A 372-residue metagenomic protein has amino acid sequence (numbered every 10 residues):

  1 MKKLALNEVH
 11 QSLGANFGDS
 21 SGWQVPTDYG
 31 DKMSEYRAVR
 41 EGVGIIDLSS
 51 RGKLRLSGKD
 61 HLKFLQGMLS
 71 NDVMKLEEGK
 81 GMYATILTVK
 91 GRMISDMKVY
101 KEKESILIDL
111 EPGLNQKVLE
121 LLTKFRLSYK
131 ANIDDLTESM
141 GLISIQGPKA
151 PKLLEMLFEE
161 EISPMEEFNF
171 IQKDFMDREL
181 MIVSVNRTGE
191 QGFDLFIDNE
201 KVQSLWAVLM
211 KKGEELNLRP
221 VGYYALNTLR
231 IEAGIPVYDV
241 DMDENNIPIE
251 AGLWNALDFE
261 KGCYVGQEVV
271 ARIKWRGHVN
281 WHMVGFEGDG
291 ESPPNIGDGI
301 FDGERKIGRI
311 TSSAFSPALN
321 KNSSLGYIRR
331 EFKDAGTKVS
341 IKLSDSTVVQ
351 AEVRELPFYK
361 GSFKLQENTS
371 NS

Functional and structural regions predicted by a protein language model:
M1-Y83, L87, G91-I94: Acidic, proline/glycine-enriched N-terminal capping motif
K3-Y29, A131-M283, G361, T369: Glycine-rich, acidic
G58, I108, I145-G147, L195 (+3 more regions): Residue-level signal for inorganic ion chemistry
K59-D60, E111-N115, P148-A150, D198-Q203 (+1 more regions): Helix N-cap motif at beta-to-alpha junctions
H61-K103, Q146-R187: A glycine-rich (often HGG/GG-containing) alpha/beta subdomain
M68, L121-K124, L157-F158, L205-E214 (+2 more regions): Short amphipathic alpha-helices in soluble, non-transmembrane regions that often serve as interface/regulatory elements
D72-V73, T123-N132, E161-I162, L209-V221 (+2 more regions): A common structural junction motif
M97, N246-I247, A251-S372: Glycine-rich, small/acidic residue-mixed loop/short-helix segments
